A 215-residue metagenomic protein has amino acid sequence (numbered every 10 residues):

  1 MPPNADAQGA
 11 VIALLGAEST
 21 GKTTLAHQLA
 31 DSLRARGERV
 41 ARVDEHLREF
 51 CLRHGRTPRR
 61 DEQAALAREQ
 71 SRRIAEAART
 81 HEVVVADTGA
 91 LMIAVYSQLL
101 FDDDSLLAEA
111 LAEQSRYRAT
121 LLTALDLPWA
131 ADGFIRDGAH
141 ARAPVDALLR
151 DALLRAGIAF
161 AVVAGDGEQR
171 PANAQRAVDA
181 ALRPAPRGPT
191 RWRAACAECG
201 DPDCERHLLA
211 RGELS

Functional and structural regions predicted by a protein language model:
P2, A159-A164, E168-Q169, Q175-S215: C-terminal accessory "lid"/substrate-recognition subdomains
P2-V11: Phosphate-binding P-loop
L14: Hydrophobic anchor at the beta1->P-loop junction of P-loop NTPases
E18: The conserved Walker
K22: Conserved lysine of the Walker
H27-R72, A174: Conserved substrate/cofactor phosphate-moiety recognition/catalytic segment in nucleotide-dependent phosphotransferases
G55-D103: Conserved nucleotide-sensing/catalytic segment adjacent to the nucleotide-binding pocket in NTP-handling enzymes
L100-D166, N173, L182: A glycine- and Lys/Arg-enriched "phosphate-lid" helix/loop adjacent to the NTP-binding pocket of small-molecule kinases
